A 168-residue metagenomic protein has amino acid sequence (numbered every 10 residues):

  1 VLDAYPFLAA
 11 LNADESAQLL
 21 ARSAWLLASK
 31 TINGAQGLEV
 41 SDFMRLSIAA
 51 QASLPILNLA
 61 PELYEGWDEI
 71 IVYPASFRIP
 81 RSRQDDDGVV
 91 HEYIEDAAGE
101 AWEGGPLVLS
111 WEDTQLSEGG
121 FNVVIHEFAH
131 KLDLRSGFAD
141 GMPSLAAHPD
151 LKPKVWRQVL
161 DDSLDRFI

Functional and structural regions predicted by a protein language model:
D3-P6, D14, S23, L27-I32 (+3 more regions): Metalloprotease/metallohydrolase-associated module, dominated by Zn2+-dependent proteases
N12, G119-S136: Active-site recognition of the HExxH zinc-binding catalytic motif
Q18-L19: Cytoplasmic (intracellular) domains, linkers, and terminal tails of multi-pass ion channels
I32-E39: Short, surface-exposed loop/turn segments at secondary-structure junctions
D68-I70: Extended, charge-biased low-complexity segments that typically form long amphipathic alpha-helices/coiled-coils
